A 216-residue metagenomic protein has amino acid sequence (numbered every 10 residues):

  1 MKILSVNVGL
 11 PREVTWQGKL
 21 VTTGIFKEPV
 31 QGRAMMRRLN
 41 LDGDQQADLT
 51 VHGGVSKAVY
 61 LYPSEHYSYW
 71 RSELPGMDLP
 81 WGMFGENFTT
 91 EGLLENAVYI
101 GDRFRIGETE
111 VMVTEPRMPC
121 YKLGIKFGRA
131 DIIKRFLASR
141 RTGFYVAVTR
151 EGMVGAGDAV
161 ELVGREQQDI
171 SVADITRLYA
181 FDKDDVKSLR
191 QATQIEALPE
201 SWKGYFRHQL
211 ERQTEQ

Functional and structural regions predicted by a protein language model:
M1-K122, D131, Q167-Q216: Electropositive, beta-rich accessory/interaction domains or terminal extensions that provide binding surfaces
F84-L93, F136-V146: Short, structured beta-strand/loop micro-motifs enriched in basic residues and often containing a Trp
G101, A156-G157: Loop/turn positions that initiate beta-strands
V113, V146-A147: Short beta-strand His + acidic residue motifs that chelate non-heme Fe in jelly-roll/DSBH and cupin folds
K126-L137: Short beta-strand-turn/beta-hairpin segments enriched in glycine/proline and small hydrophobics that form edge-strand
T142-Y145, G157, V172: Hydrophobic, well-ordered secondary-structure segments
G152-V154, V160, E166: C-terminal folded domains that constitute the principal catalytic or ligand-binding module of multi-domain proteins
